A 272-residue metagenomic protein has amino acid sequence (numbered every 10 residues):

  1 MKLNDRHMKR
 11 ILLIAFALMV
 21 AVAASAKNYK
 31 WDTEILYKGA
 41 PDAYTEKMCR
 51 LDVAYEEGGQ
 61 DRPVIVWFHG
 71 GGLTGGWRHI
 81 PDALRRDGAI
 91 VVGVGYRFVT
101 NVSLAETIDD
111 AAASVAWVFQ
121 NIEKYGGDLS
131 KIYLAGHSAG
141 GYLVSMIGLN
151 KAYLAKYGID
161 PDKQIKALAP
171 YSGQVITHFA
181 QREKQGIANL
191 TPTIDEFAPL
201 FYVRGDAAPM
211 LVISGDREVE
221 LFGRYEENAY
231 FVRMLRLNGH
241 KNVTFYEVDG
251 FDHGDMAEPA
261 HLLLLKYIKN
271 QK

Functional and structural regions predicted by a protein language model:
F16-S25: Hydrophobic h-region of N-terminal signal peptides that target proteins for export in Gram-negative bacteria
K27-G59: N-terminal cap/lid segment of alpha/beta-hydrolase-fold proteins
D61-G70: Short beta-strand element of the alpha/beta-hydrolase
W77-V94: Short amphipathic alpha-helix adjacent to the substrate-entry channel of hydrolases
S103-E123: Alpha/beta-hydrolase active-site loop
F119-E183: Primarily recognizes the serine-hydrolase "nucleophile elbow" in alpha/beta-hydrolase and SGNH/GDSL folds
I159-D162, A167, G173-F179, T191-A229: The feature captures the conserved acid-bearing segment of alpha/beta-hydrolase catalytic domains
I213, A229, R236-K272: C-terminal catalytic histidine-bearing segment of alpha/beta-hydrolase fold enzymes
